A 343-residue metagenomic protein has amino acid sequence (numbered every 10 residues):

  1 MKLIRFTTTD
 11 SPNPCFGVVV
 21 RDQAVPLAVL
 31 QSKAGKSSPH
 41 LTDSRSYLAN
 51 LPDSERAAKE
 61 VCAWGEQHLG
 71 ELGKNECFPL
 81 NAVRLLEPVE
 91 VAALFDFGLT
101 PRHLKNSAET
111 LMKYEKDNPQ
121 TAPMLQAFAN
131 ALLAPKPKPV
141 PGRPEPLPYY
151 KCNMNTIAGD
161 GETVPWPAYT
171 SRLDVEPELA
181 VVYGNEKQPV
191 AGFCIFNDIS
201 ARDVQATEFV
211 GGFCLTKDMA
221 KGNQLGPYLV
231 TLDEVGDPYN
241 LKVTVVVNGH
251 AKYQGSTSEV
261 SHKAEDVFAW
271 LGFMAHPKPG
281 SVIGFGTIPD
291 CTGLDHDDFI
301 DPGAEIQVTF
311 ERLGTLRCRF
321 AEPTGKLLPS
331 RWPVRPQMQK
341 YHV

Functional and structural regions predicted by a protein language model:
M1-G35, E208, L215-L229, S258 (+1 more regions): Charged, cofactor-coupling segments
I4-T8, P39-V247, A251, Q339-V343: Active-site microenvironments in enzyme catalytic cores
F16, A180, M274: Short, surface-exposed charged micro-motifs
S37, T207, G211, L215 (+2 more regions): Glycine-rich active-site loops that engage anionic ligands at enzyme catalytic sites
M154, I199, I288-P289, R312: Acidic, glycine-rich active-site loops and adjacent beta-strand->loop/helix elements that engage anionic groups
N248, F285-G286, E311: Generic beta-strand/beta-sheet core signal
K263-D301: A conserved acidic, glycine/proline-rich C-terminal tail/linker
